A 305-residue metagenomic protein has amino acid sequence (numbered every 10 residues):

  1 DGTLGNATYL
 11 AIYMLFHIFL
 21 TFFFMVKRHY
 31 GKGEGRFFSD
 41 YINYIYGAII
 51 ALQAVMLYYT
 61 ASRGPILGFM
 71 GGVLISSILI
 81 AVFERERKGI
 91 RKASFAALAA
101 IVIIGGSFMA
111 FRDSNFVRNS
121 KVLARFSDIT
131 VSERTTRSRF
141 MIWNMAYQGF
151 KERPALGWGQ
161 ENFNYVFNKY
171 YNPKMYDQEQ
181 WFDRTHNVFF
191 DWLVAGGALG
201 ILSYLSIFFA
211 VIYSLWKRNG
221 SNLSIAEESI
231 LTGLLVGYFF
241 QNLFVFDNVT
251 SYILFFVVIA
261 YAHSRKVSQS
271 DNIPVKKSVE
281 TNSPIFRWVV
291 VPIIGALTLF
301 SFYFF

Functional and structural regions predicted by a protein language model:
D1, F116-R134: Extracytoplasmic catalytic-loop and juxtamembrane helix elements of membrane-embedded, polyprenol/dolichol-linked
G2-N115, V194, A198-V245, L254-A262: Alpha-helical transmembrane segments of multi-pass inner-membrane proteins
N6, V131-E133, R137-F182, F189 (+1 more regions): TM-adjacent membrane-interface loops and short helices in multi-pass inner/ER membrane proteins
H29-Y30, V267-N272: Membrane-interface capping segments at transmembrane-helix boundaries
G47-A51, F95-I104, K276-S301: Signature aromatic-anchored transmembrane alpha helix within multi-pass, membrane-resident enzymes that catalyze glycan
F108-V122, F286-F305: Hydrophobic alpha-helical transmembrane segments in integral membrane proteins
S127-V131, Y176-Q178, S221-I225: Short beta-alpha connecting loops at secondary-structure transitions that line or flank enzyme active sites
G157, L243-T250: Extracytoplasmic/lumenal ectodomains and periplasmic regions of secretory and membrane proteins
